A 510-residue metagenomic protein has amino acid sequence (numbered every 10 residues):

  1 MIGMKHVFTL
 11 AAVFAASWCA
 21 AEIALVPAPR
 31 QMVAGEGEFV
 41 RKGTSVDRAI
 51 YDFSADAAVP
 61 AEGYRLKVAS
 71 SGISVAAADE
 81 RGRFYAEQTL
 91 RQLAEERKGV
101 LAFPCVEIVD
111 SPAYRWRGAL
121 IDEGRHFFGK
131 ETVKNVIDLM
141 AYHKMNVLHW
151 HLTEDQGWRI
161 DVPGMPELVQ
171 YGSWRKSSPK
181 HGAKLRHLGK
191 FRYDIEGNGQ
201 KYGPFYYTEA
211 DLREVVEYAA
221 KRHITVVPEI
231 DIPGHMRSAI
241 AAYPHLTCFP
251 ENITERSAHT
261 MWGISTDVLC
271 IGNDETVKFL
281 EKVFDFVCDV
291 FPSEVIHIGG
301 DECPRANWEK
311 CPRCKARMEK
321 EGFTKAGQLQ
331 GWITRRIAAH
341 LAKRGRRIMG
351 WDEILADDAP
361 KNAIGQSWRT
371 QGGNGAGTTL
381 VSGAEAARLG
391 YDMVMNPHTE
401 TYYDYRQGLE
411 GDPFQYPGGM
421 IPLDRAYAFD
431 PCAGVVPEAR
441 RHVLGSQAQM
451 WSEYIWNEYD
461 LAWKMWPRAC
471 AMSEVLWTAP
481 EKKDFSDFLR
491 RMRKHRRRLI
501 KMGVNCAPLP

Functional and structural regions predicted by a protein language model:
I2, T9-A11, C19-R117, R347-W351 (+3 more regions): Acidic, contiguous N-terminal accessory segments
P60-D267, I271-V295, R336, H340 (+1 more regions): Feature activates predominantly on carbohydrate-active enzymes
F127-G129, D155-D161, P233-A239, H297 (+5 more regions): Flexible loop/turn segments at secondary-structure boundaries
T132-N135, Y207-E214, E275-K282, Q328-R336 (+7 more regions): Generic recognition of stable, solvent-exposed alpha-helical segments in well-folded globular domains
A239-H245, F249, S257-A363, R369-E385: Active-site neighborhood of glycoside hydrolase catalytic domains
I348-E353, D358-A363, S367-P510: Flexible, acidic glycine-rich loops studded with aromatic residues
